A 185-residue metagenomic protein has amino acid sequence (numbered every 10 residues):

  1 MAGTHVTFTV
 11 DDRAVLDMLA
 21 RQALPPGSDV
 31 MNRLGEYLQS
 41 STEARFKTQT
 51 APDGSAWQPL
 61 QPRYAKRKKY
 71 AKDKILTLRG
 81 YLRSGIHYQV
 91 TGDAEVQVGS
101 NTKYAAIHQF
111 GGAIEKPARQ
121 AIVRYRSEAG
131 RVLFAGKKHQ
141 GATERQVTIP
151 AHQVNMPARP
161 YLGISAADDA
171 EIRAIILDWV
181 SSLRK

Functional and structural regions predicted by a protein language model:
M1-K185: Short, Lys/Arg-rich flexible segments
